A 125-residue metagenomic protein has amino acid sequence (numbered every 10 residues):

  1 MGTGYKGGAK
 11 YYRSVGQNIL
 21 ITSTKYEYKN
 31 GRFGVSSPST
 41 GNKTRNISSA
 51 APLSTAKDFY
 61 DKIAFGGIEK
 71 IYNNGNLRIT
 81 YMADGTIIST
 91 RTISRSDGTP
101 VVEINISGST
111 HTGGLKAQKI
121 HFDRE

Functional and structural regions predicted by a protein language model:
M1-Y72, I104-E125: Low-complexity, glycine/serine/proline-rich disordered segments that function as export/translocation leaders
Y72-R95: Amphipathic, interaction-prone secondary-structure segments
L77-I79, G98-N105: Histidine-centered divalent-metal-coordination microenvironment in nucleic-acid enzymes
T92-D97, F122-E125: A short, sequence-level motif marking secondary-structure junctions
